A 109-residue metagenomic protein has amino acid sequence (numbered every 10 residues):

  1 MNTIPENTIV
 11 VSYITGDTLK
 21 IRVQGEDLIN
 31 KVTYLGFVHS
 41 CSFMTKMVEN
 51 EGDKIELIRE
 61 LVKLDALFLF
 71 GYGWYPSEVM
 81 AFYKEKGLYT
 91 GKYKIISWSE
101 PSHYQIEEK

Functional and structural regions predicted by a protein language model:
M1-K109: Accessory DNA-engaging acidic/polar modules
